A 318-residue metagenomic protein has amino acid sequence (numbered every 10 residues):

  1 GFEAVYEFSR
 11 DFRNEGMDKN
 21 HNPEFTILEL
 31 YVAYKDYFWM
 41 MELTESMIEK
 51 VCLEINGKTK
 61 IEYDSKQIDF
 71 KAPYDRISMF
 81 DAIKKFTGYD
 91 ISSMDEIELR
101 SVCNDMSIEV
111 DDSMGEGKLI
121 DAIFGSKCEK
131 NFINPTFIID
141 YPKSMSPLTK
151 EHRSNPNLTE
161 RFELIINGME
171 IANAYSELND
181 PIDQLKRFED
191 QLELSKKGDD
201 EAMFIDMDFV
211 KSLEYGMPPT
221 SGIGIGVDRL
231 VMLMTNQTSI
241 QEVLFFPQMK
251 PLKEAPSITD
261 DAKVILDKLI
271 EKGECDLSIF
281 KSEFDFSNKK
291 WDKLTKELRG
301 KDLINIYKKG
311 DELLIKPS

Functional and structural regions predicted by a protein language model:
F2-W39, E49, K127: Class II aminoacyl-tRNA synthetase-like tRNA-binding/catalytic domains
K50-M169, D190-M217: Metal-assisted phosphate- and nucleotidyl-transfer catalytic regions
P181-E254: Active-site pocket scaffolds in enzymes
A255-D261, D276, K308-S318: Short, cationic-aromatic polyanion-contact patches
A262-L269: Hydrophobic residues on short alpha-helical segments
E274-E283: Short acidic, hydrophobic short linear motifs in intrinsically disordered regions
F286-E297: Short amphipathic alpha-helical interaction segments
R299-K309: A short, conserved structural fragment
